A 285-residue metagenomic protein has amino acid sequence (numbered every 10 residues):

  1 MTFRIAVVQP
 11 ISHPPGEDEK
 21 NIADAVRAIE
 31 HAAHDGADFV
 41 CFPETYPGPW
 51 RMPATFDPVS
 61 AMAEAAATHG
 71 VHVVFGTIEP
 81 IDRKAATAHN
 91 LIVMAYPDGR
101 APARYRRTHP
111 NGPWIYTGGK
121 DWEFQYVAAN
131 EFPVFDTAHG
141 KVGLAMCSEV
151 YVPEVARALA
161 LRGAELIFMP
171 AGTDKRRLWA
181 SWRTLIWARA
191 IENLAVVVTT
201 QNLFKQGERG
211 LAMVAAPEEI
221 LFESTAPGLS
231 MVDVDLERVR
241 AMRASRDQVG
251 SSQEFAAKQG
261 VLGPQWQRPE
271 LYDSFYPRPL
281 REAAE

Functional and structural regions predicted by a protein language model:
T2-P14, R104, K141-E149, F168: Active-site-proximal beta-strand elements of phosphoester/diester hydrolases
P10-H13, I78-P80, R106-P110, C147 (+1 more regions): Active-site beta-loop-alpha junctions enriched in small/polar residues
P15-R106, K175-I191: Cys-nucleophile CN-hydrolase/nitrilase-fold catalytic domain and related Cys-dependent amidase chemistry that acts on
T55-F75, K141, C147-S230: CN hydrolase (nitrilase-like) catalytic-core segments centered on the catalytic cysteine and neighboring Lys/Glu
F75-T77, N90-M94, P133-F135, G210-V214 (+1 more regions): Short beta-strand scaffold segments in enzyme catalytic cores
R83-R162, K175-T184: Active-site catalytic loop in hydrolytic enzyme cores
Q125, N202-E285: C-terminal beta-strand edge segments of enzyme domains
